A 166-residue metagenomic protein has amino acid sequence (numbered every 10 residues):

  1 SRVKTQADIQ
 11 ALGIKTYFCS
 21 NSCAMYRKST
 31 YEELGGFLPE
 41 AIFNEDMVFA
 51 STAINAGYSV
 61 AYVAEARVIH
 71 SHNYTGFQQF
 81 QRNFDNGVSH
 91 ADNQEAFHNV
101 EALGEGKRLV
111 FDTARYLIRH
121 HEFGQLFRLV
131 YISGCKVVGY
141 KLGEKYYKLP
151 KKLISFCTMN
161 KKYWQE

Functional and structural regions predicted by a protein language model:
K4-Y26, I42, H90, Q94: A recurrent flexible, glycine/aromatic-enriched loop bordering the glycosyltransferase active site that acts as
M25, S29-E33, R67: Short, well-ordered alpha-helical scaffold segment located in the soluble/lumenal catalytic or ligand-binding core
Y26, E45, V63: A conserved hydrophobic position in a structured secondary element of the catalytic/binding core that shapes
I42-F49: Acidic donor-binding loop at a coil-to-helix junction in glycosyltransferase catalytic cores that engages
A53-I54: Hydrophobic residues within well-ordered alpha-helices
V60, I69-G139: Active-site-adjacent helix/loop segment of glycosyltransferases that harbors family-specific signature motifs
F127-E166: Membrane-interface aromatic/basic loop that binds lipid-linked glycans or pyrophosphate carriers, typified by
